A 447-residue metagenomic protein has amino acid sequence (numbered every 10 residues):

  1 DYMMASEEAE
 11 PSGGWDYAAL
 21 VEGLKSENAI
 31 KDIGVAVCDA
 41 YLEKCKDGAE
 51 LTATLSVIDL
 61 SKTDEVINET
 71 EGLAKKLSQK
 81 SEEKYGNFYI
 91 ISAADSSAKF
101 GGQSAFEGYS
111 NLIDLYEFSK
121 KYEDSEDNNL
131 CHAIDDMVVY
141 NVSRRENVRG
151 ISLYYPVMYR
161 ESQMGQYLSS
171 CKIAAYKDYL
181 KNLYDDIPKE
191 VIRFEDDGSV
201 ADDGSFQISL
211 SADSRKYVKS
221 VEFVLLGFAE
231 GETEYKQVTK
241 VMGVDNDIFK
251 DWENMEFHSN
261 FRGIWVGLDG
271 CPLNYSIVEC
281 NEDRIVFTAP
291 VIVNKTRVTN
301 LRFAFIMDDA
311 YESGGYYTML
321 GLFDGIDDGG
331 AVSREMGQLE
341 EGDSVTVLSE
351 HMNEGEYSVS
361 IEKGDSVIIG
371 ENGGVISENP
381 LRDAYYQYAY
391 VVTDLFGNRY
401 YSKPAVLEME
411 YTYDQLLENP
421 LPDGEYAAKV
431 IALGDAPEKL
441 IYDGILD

Functional and structural regions predicted by a protein language model:
D1-D447: Terminal, contiguous helix-loop blocks that mediate binding/assembly
